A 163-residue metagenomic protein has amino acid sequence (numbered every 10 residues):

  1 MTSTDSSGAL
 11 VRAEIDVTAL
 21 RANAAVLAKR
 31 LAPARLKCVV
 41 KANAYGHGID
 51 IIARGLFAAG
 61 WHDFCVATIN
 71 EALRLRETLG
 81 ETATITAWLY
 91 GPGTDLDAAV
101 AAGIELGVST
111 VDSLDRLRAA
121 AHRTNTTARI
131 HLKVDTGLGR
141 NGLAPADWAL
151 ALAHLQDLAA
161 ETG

Functional and structural regions predicted by a protein language model:
S7, V11-E14, A19, A32-G163: Active-site-proximal beta-alpha core segment in soluble small-molecule metabolic enzymes
L20-N23, L27: Alpha-helical packing segments of well-folded alpha/beta enzyme cores
